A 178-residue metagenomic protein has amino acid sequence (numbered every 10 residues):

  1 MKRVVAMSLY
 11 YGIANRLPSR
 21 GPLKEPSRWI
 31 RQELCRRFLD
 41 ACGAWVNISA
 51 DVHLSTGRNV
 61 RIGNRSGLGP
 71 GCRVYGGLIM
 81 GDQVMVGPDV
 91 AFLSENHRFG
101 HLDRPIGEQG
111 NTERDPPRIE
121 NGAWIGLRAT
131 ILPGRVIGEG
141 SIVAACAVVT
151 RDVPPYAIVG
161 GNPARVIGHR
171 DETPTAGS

Functional and structural regions predicted by a protein language model:
M1-W45: A transmembrane-helix-recognition feature enriched in membrane-embedded lipid enzymes and envelope glyco-/phospholipid
G12-I13, V46, R73, L78 (+2 more regions): Short, highly charged low-complexity linear segments
G21-Q32, V52-I62, G67-V136, N162-P163 (+1 more regions): Flexible, glycine/small-residue-enriched loop-and-beta-strand segment within the central core of proteins
G43-A44, G57, I158: Secondary-structure boundary/capping residues
W45-I48, L68: Extracellular beta-strand-rich, repetitive "passenger/adhesive" scaffolds that bind or process carbohydrates
R135-G160, A164, G177-S178: C-terminal/domain-terminus segments
